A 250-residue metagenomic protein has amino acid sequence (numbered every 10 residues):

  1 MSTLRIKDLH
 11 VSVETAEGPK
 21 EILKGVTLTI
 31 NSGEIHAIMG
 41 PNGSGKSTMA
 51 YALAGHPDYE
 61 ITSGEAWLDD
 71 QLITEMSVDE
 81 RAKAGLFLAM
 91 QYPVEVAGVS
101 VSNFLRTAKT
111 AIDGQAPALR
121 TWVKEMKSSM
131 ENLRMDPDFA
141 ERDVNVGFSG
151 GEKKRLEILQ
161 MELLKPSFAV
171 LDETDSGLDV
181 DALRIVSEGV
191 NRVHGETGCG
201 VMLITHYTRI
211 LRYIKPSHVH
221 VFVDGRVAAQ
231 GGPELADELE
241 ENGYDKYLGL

Functional and structural regions predicted by a protein language model:
L4-I6, L23: Conserved structural motif at the start of ABC-family nucleotide-binding domains
M39-P41: The feature captures the beta-strand-to-loop junction immediately N-terminal to the Walker
E65-R81, N145: ABC ATPase NBD Q-loop/coupling interface
V94-S167: ABC-family P-loop ATPase nucleotide-binding domains
E173-T174, D181: Walker B catalytic motif
L183-G198: Helical segment within the ABC ATPase nucleotide-binding domain
F222, R226-G249: Conserved beta-strand-loop-alpha-helix hinge in the C-terminal portion of ABC ATPase nucleotide-binding domains
